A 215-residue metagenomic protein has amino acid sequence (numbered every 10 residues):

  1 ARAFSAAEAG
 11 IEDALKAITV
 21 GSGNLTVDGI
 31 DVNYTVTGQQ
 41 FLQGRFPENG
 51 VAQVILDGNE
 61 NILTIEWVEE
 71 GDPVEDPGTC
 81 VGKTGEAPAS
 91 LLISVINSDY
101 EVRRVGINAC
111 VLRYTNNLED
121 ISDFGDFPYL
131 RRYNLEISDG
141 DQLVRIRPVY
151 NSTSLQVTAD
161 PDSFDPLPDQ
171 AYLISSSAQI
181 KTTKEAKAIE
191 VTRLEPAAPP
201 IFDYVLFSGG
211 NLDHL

Functional and structural regions predicted by a protein language model:
A1-L215: Beta-strand/loop motifs with alternating small/hydrophobic and polar/acidic residues, enriched in the first structured
